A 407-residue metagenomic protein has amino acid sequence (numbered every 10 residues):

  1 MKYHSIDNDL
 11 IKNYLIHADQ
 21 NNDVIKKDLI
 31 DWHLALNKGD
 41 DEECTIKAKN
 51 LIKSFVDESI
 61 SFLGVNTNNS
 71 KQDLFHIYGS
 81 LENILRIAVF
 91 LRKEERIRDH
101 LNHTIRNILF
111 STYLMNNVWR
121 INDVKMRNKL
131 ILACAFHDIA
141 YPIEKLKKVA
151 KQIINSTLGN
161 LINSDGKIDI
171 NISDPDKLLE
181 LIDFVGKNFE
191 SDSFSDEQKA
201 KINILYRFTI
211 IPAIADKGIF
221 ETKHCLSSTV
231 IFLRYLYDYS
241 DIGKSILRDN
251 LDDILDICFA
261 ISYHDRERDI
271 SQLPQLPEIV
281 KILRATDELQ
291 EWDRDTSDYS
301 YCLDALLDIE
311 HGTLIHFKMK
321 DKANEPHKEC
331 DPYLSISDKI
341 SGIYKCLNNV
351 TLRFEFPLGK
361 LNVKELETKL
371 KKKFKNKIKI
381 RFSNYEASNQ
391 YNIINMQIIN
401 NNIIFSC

Functional and structural regions predicted by a protein language model:
M1-G79, K244, T286-L289, T296-C407: C-terminal effector/catalytic modules and regulatory tails appended to multi-domain proteins
K2-K177, D183, K187-E190, F194-D196: Acidic/His-rich, divalent-metal-binding segments that scaffold phosphate/diphosphate chemistry
S54, N83, V230, R234 (+4 more regions): Charged/polar, solvent-exposed surface patches and flexible loops
F55, F62, F75, F90 (+15 more regions): Phenylalanine-focused residue identity feature
I105-N116, Y141, L226, V230-R234 (+4 more regions): A broad, structural surface signal
W119, D269-S271, P326: A generic structural signal for short coil/turn motifs at secondary-structure boundaries
K125-D304: Divalent metal-dependent catalytic cores for phosphoryl transfer on phosphate-bearing substrates
